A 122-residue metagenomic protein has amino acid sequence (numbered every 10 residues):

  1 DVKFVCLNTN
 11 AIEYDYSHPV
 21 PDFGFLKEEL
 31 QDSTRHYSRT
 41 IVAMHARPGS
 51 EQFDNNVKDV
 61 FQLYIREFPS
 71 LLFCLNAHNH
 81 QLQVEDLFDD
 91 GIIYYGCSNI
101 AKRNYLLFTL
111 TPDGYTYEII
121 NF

Functional and structural regions predicted by a protein language model:
D1-N8, T111: Short intrinsically disordered, low-complexity coil segments enriched in acidic
K3-V5, I12-G91: His/acidic metal-ligating clusters that form di-metal
T9, Y16-P19, L106-L107, I120: Generic alpha-helix signal with a bias toward terminal, lower-confidence helices and secondary-structure junctions
L82-F122: Binuclear metal-dependent phosphoesterase catalytic core
